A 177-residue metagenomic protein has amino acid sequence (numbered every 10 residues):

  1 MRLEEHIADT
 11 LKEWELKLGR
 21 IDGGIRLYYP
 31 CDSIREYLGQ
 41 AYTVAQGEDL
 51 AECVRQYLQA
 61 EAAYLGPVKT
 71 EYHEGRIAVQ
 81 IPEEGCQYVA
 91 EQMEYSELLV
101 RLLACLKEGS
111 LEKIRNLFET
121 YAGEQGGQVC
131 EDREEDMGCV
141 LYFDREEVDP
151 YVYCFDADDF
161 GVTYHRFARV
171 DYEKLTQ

Functional and structural regions predicted by a protein language model:
M1-L27: Positively charged, polyanion-binding regions of nucleic-acid-associated proteins
R2, A90-Y95: Long, charge-rich, low-complexity intrinsically disordered regions
H6, T10, Y37, C53 (+5 more regions): Charge-rich, solvent-exposed alpha-helical interaction surfaces
I21-Y42, S96-L106: Short glycine-rich, basic-tinged beta-strand/loop micro-motifs
I25, R35-P67: Charge-enriched amphipathic alpha-helical scaffolds
Q59-Q92, D136-C139, E146, D159-V162: Charged low-complexity interaction tracts in eukaryotic proteins
S110-F155, Y172-E173: A cross-family detector of function-defining hotspots
F160-Q177: A short, surface-exposed interaction/processing loop segment used at functional sites
